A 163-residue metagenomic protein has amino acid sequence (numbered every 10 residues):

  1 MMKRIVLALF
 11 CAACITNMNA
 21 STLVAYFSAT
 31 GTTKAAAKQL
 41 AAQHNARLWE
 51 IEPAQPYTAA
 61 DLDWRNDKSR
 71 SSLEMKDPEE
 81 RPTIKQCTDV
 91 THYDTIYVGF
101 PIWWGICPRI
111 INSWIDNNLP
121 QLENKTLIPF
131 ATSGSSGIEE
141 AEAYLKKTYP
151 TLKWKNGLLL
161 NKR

Functional and structural regions predicted by a protein language model:
M1-M2: N-terminal secretory signal peptides that target proteins for export/translocation
I5-C14: Sec-dependent N-terminal signal peptides
M18-V98, G105-C107, D116: N-terminal beta1-alpha1-beta2 submodule of the flavodoxin-like/Rossmannoid cofactor-binding fold
S28-A29, I102, A131-G134: A mature extracytoplasmic/lumenal domain signature
A35, R109-S113, E139-A143: Generic recognition of short, well-ordered alpha-helical segments
D116-Q121, K146-P150: Short, surface-exposed basic-aromatic patches at helix termini and helix-loop junctions that form
L122-T126: A short helix->loop->beta-strand "cap" motif at the edges of active sites that frequently abuts
I128-N161: Short, glycine-/small-residue-rich phosphate/pyrophosphate-handling segment
